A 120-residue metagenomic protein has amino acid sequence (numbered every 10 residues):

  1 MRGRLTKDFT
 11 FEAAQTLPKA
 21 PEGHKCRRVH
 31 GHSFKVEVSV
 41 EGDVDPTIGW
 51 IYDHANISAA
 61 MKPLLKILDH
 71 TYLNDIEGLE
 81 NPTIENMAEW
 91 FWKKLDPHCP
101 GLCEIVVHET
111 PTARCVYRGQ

Functional and structural regions predicted by a protein language model:
M1-Q120: Charge-rich, low-complexity N-terminal segments
